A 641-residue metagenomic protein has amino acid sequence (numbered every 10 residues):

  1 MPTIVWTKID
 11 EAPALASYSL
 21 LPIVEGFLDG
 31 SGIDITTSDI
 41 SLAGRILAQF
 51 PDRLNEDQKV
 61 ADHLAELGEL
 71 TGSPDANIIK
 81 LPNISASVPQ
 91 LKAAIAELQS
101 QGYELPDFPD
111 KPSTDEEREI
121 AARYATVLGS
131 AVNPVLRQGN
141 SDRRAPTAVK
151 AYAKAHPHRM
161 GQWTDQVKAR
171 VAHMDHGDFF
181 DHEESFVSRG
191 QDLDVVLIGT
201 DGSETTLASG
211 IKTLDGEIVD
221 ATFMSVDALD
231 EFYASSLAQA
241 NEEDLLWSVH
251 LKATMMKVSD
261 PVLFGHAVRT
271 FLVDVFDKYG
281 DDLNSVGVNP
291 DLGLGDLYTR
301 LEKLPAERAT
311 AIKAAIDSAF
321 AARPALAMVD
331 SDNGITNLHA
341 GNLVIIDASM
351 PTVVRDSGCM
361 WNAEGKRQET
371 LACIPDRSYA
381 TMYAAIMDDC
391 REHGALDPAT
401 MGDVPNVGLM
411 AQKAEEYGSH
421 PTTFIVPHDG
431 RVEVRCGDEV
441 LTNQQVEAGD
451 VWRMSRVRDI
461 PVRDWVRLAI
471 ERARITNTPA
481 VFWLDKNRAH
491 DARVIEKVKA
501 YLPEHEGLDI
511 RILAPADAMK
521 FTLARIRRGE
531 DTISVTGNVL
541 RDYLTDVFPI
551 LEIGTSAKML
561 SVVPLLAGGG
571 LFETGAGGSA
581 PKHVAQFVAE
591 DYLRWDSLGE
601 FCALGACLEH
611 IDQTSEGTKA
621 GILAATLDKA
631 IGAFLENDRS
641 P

Functional and structural regions predicted by a protein language model:
P2-G265, D274-G577: Extended, well-ordered protein cores
L551-T626, G632-D638: Glycine-rich phosphate/nucleotide-binding loop
